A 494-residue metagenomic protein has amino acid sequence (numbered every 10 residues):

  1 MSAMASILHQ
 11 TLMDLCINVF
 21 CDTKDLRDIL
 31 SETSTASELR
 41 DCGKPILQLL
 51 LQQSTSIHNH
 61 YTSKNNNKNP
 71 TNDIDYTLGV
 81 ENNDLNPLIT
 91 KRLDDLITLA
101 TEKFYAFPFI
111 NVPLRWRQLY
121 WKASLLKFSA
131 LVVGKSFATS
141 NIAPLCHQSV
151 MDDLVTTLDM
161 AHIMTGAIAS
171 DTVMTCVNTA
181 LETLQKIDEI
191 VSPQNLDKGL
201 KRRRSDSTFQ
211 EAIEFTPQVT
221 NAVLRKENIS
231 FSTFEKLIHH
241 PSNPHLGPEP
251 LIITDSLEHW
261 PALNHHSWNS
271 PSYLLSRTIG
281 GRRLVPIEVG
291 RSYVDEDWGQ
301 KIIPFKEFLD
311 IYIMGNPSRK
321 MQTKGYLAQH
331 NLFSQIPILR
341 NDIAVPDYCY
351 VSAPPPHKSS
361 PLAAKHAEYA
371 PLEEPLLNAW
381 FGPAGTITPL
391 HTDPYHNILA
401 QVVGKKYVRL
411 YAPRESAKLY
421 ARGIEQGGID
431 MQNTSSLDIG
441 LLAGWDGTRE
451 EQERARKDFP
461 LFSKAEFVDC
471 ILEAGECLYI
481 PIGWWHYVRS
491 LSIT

Functional and structural regions predicted by a protein language model:
S2-C477, W485-T494: N-terminal accessory scaffold of Fe(II)-dependent oxygenases
